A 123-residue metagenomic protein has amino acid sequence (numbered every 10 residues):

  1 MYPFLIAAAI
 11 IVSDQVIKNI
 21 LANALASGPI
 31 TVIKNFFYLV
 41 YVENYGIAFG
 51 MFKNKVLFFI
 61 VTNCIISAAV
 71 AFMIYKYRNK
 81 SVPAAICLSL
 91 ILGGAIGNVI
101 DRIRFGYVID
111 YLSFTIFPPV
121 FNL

Functional and structural regions predicted by a protein language model:
M1-L123: Alpha-helical transmembrane bundles and membrane-interface segments of multipass inner-membrane proteins
